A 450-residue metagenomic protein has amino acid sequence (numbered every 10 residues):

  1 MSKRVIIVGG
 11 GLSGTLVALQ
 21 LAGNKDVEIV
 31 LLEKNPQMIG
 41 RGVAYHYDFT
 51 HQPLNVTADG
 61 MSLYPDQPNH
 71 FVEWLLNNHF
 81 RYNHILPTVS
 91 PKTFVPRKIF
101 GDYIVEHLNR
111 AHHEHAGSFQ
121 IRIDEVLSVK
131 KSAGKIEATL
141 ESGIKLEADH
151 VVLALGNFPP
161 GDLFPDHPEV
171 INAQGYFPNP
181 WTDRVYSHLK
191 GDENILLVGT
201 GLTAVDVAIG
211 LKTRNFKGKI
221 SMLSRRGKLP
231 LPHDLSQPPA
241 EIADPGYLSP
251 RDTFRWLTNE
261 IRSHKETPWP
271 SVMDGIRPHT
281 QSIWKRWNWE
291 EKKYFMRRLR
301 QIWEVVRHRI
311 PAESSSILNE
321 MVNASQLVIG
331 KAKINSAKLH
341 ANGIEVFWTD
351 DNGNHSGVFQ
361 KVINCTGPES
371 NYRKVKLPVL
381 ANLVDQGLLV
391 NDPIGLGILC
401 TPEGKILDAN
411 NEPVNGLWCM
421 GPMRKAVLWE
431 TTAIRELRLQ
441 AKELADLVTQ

Functional and structural regions predicted by a protein language model:
M1-Y45, L86-L248, W256-Q450: Flavin (primarily FAD) cofactor-binding/catalytic cores of flavoenzymes
H46-E73, P238-T253, E313-S316: N-terminal glycine-rich dinucleotide-binding loop that anchors FAD/FMN and/or NAD(P) in oxidoreductases
Y64-Q67, R81, I85-L86, R110: A structural signal for the main folded, soluble domain(s) of proteins
V72, L76, I104: Conserved phosphate-binding loops in N-terminal lobes of ATP-dependent enzymes of the actin/Hsp70/sugar-kinase
